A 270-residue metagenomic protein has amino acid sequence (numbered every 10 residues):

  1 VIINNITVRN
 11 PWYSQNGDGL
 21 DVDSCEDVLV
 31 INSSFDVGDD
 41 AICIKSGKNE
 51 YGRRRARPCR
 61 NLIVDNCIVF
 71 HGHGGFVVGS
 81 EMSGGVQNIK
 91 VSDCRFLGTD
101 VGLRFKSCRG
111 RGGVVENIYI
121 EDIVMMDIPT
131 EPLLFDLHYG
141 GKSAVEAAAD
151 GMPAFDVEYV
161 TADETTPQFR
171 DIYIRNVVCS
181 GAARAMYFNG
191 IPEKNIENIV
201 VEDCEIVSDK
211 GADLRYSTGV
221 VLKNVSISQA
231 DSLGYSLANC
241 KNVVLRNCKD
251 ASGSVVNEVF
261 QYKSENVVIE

Functional and structural regions predicted by a protein language model:
V1-E270: Extracellular/periplasmic carbohydrate-active domains that bind, remodel, or depolymerize complex polysaccharides
